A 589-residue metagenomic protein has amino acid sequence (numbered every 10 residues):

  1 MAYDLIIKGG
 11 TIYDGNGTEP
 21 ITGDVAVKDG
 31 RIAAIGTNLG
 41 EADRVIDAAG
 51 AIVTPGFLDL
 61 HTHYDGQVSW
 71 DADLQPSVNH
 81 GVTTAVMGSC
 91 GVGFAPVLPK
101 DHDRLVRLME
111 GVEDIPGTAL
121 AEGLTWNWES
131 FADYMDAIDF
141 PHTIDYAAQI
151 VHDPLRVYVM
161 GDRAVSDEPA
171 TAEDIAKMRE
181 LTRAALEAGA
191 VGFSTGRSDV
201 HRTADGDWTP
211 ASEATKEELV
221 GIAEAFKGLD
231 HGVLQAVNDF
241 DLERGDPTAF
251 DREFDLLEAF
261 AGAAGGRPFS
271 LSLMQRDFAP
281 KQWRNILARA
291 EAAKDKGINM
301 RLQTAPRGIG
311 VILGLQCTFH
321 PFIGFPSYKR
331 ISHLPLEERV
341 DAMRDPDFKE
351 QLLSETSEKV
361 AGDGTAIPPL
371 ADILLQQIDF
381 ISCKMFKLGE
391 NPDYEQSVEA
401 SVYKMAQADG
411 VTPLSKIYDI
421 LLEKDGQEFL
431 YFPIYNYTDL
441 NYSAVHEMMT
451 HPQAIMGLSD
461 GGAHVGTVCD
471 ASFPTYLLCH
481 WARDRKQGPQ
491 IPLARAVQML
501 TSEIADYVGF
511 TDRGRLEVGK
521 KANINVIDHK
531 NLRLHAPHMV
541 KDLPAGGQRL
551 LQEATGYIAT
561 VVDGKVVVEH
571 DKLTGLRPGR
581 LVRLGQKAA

Functional and structural regions predicted by a protein language model:
M1-L5, I12-G56, P537: Histidine-rich, glycine-flanked metal-binding segment
A2-I7, N38-G88, E553, V562 (+1 more regions): Replace "His-x-His-based motif
G10, G30, G50, H61 (+11 more regions): Divalent metal-coordination and catalytic microenvironments
G10, L370, S443, E447-A454 (+3 more regions): C-terminal cap of metal-dependent C-N hydrolases
Y13-D24, L430-D439, V445, P492-R495 (+1 more regions): Acidic, glycine-enriched loop/beta-strand segments at the rims of small-molecule binding/catalytic pockets
I32, L39, G91-V92, D153 (+12 more regions): Short, glycine-/Ser/Thr-/acidic-enriched flexible segments
W70-G192, G228-H231: Divalent-metal coordination cores built from histidine and acidic residues
Y134, I138, H142-T143, Q149-V159 (+6 more regions): Active-site neighborhoods of metal-dependent hydrolases
